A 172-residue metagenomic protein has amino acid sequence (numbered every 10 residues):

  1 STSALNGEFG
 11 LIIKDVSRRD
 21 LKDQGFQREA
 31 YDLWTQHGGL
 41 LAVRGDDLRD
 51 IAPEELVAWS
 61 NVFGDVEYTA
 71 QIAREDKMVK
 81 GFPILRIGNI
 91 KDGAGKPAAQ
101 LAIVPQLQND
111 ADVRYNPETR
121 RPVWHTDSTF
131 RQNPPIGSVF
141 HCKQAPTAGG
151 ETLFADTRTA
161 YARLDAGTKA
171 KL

Functional and structural regions predicted by a protein language model:
S1-Q36, A42-L172: Fe(II)/2-oxoglutarate oxygenase catalytic core
